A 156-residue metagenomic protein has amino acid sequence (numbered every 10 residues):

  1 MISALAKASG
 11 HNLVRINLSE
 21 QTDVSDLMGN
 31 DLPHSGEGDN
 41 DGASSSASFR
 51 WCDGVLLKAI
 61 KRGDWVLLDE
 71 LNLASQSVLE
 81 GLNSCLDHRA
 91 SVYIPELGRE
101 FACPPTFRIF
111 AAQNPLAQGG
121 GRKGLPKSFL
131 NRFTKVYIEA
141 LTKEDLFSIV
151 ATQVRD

Functional and structural regions predicted by a protein language model:
M1-D156: AAA+ P-loop NTPase catalytic core and its hallmark functional loops
